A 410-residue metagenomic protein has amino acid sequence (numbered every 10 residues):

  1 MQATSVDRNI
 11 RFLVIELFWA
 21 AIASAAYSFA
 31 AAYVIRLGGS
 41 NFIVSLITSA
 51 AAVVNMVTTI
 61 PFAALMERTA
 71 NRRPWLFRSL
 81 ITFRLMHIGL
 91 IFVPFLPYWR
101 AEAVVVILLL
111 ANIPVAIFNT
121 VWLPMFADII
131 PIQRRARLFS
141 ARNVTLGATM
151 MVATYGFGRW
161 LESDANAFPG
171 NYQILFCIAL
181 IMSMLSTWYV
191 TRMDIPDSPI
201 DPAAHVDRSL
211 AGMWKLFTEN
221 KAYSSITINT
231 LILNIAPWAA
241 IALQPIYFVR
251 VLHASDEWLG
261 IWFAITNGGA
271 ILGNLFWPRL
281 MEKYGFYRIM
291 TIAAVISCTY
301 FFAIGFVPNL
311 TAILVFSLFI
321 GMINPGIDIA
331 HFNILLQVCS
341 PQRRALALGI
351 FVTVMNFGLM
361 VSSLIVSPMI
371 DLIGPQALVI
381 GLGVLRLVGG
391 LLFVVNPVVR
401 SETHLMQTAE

Functional and structural regions predicted by a protein language model:
M1-V57, M66, F77, I88 (+1 more regions): Helix-loop boundary and gating motifs at the non-cytosolic
M1-V6, P196-I228, E410: Juxtamembrane intracellular "pre-TM" segments in multi-pass secondary transporters
A32, R36, A64-E67, I91-L96 (+2 more regions): Transmembrane alpha-helix termini and helix-breaking/packing motifs in multi-pass membrane transporters
T58-N71, L161, G273-G285, I370-D371: Helix-to-loop junctions at the C-terminal end of transmembrane segments in multipass secondary transporters
P74-G89, R288-A303, G383: Structural signature of the two symmetry-related core transmembrane helices
F92-L108, G305-S317: Helix-loop junctions at membrane interfaces in 12-TM secondary transporters
A116-I130, G326-C339: Intracellular juxtamembrane helix-capping segments at the cytosolic ends of symmetry-related transmembrane helices
Y172, T187-A204, V394-M406: Helix-loop junctions on the cytosolic side of multi-pass membrane transporters, especially the intracellular loop
